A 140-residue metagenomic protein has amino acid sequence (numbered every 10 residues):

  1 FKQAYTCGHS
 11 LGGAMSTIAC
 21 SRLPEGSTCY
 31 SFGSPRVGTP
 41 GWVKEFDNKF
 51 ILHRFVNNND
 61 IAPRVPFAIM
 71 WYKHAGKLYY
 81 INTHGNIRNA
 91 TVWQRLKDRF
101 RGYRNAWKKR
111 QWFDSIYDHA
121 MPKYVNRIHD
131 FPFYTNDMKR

Functional and structural regions predicted by a protein language model:
F1-C7, L11-R140: Non-catalytic, mobile gating and regulatory segments of ester bond hydrolases
